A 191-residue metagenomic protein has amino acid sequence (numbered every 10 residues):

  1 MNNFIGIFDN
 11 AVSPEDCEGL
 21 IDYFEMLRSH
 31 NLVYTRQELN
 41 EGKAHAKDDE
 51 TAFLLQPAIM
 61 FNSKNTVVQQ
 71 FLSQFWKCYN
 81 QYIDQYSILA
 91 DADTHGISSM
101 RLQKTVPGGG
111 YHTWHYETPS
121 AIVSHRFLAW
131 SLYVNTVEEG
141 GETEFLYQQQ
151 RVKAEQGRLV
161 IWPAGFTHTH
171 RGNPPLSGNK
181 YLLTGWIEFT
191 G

Functional and structural regions predicted by a protein language model:
M1-L159, T167-G191: Fe(II)/2-oxoglutarate oxygenase catalytic core
